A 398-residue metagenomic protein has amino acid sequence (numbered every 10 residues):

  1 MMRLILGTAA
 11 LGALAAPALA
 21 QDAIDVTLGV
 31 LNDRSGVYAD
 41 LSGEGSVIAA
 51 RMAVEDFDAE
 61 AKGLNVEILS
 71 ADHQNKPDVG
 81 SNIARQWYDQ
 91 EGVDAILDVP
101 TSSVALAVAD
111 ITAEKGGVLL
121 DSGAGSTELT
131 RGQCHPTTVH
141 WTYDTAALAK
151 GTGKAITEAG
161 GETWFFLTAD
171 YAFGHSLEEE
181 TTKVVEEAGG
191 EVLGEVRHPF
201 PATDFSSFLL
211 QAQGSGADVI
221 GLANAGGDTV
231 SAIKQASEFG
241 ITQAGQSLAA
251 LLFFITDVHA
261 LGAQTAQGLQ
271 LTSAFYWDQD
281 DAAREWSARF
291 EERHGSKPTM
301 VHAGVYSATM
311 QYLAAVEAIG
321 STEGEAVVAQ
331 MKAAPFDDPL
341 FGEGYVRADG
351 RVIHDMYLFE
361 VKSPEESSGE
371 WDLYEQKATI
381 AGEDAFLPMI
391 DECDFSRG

Functional and structural regions predicted by a protein language model:
L4-T8, A20-G398: Extracytosolic ligand-binding ectodomains
A15-P17: N-terminal signal peptide c-region/cleavage motif recognized by signal peptidases
